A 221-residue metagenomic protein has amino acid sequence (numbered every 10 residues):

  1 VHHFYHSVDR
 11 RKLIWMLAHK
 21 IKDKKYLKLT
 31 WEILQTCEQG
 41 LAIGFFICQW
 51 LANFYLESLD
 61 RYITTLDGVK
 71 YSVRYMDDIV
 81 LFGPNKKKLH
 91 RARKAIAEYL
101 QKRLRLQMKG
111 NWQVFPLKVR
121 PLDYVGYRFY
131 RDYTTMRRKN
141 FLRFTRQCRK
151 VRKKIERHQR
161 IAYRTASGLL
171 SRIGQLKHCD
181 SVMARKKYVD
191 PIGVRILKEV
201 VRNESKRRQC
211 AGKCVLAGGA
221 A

Functional and structural regions predicted by a protein language model:
V1-M76, V80-I96, F115-P121: Conserved polymerase palm-domain catalytic core
I21, A97-L106: A common structural junction motif
T36, H90-K94, M108-A221: Right-hand nucleic-acid polymerase module
T64-D67, L104, R152, E156: Secondary-structure transition/hinge residues
G68-V69, R105-L106, Y127: Short aromatic/hydrophobic-glycine micro-motifs
